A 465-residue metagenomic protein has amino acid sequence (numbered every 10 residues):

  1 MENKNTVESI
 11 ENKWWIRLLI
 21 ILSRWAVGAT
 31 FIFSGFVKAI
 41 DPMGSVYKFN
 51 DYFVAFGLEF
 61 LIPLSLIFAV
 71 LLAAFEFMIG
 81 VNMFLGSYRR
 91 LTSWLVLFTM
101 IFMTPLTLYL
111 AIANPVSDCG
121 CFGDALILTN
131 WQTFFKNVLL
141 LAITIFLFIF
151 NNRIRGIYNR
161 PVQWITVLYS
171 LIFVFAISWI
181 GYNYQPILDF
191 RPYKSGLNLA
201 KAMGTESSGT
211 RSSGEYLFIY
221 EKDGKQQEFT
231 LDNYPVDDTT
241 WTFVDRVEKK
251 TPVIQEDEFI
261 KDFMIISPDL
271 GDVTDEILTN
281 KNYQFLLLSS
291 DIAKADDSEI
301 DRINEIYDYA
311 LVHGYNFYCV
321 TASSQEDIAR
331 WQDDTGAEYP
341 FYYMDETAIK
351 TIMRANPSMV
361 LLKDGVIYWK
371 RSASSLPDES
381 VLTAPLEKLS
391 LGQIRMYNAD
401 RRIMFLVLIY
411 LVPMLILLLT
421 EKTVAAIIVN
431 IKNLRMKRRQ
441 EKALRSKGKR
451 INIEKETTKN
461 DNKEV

Functional and structural regions predicted by a protein language model:
N3, L18, L22-R24, T30 (+1 more regions): Hydrophobic alpha-helical segments
T92, D296-D301, L411-V465: Juxtamembrane interface at the cytosolic side of transmembrane helices
V138-Y169: Cytosolic-side transmembrane helix boundary signature
Y158-I187: Internal/C-terminal transmembrane anchor helices
A176-V273: Membrane-interface segments at or immediately adjacent to transmembrane helices that form the boundary between
F218-G224, P357-R371: A short, hydrophobic beta-strand/beta-hairpin element that forms part of a small beta-sheet core
M264, T274-K294: Short active-site neighborhood of thiol/selenol oxidoreductases, capturing the structured segment around
F317-Y318, T335-R354: Short, internal strand/loop/helix patches that form the active-site neighborhood or redox-interaction surface
